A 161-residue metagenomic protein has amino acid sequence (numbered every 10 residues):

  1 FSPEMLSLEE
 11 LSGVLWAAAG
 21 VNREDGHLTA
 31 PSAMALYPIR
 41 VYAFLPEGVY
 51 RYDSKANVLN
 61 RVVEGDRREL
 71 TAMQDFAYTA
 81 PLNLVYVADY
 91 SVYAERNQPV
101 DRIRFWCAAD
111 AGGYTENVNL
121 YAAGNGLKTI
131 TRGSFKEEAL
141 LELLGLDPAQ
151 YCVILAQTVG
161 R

Functional and structural regions predicted by a protein language model:
F1-A80: N-terminal amphipathic, basic helical "cap/leader" segment at the start of enzyme domains
V14, V41, L82-Y93, P99-E142: Small-aliphatic-rich amphipathic alpha-helix that forms the alpha element of a beta-alpha
T29, A35, F135-G145: Beta-rich nucleic-acid/ligand-interaction surfaces
Y42, V49, N60, N83-V85 (+2 more regions): Ordered hydrophobic segments in well-structured contexts
L45-E47, A88-D89, V159-G160: Short, flexible beta-strand-to-coil junctions
Y52, A94-E95: Short helix/loop capping segments that flank catalytic or ligand/cofactor-binding pockets
G145-R161: A glycine-rich helix N-cap at a beta->alpha junction
